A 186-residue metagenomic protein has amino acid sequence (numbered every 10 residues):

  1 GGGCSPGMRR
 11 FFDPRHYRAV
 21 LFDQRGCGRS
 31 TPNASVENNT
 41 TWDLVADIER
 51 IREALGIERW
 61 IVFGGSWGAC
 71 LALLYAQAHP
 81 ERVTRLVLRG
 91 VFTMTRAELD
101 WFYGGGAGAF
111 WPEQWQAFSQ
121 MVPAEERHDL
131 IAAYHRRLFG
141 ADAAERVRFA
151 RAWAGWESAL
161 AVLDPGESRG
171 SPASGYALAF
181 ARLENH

Functional and structural regions predicted by a protein language model:
G1-D13: The serine-hydrolase catalytic nucleophile loop
G1-G2, Q24-G28, G68, F92-T93: Alpha/beta-hydrolase active-site loop signature
F12-P32: Conserved alpha/beta-hydrolase
W42-I61, A78: Conserved acidic catalytic loop of the alpha/beta-hydrolase fold
W60, G64-A69: Conserved alpha/beta-hydrolase "nucleophile elbow" surrounding the catalytic nucleophile
A69-P80, L86: Short glycine-enriched nucleophile-adjacent loop and the immediately C-terminal alpha-helix near the catalytic center
E81-Y134, H186: A catalytic-pocket lid/entrance helix-loop region that shapes and gates access to the active site across common
A150-H186: Alpha/beta-hydrolase fold catalytic core
